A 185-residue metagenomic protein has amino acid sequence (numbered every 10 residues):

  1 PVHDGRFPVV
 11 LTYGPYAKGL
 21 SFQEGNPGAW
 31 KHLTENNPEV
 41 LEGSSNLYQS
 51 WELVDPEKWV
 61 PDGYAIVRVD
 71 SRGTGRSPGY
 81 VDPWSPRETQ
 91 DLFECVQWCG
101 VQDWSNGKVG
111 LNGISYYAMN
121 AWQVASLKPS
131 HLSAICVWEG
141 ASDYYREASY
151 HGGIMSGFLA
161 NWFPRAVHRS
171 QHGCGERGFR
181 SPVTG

Functional and structural regions predicted by a protein language model:
P1: Mature N-terminal segment immediately following signal peptide/propeptide cleavage in secreted/periplasmic
G5-P15, G110: Short beta-strand element of the alpha/beta-hydrolase
A17, S71-G75, A141-S142: Alpha/beta-hydrolase active-site loop signature
L20-H32, S44-D55, S71: The serine-hydrolase catalytic nucleophile loop
H32-T34, R87, N112, Y116-T184: A catalytic-pocket lid/entrance helix-loop region that shapes and gates access to the active site across common
S50-E52, P61, D82-D103: Alpha/beta-hydrolase active-site loop
P56-R76: Conserved alpha/beta-hydrolase
